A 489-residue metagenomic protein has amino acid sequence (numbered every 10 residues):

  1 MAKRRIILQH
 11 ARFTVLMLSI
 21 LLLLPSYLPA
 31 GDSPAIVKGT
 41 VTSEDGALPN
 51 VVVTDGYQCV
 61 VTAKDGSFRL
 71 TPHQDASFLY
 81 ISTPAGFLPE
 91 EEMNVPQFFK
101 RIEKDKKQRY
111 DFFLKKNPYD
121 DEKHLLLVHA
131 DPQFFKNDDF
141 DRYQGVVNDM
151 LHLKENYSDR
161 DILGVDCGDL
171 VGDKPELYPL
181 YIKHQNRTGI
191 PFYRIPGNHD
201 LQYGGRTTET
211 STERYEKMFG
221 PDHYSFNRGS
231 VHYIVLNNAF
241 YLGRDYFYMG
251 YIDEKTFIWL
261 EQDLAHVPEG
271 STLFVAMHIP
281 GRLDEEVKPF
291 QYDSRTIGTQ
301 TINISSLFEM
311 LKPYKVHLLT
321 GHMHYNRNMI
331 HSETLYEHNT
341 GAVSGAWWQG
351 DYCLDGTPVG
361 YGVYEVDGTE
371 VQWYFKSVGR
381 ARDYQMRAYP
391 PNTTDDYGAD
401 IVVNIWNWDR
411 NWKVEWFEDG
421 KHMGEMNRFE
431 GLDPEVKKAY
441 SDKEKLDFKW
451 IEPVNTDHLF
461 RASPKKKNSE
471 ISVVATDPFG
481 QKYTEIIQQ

Functional and structural regions predicted by a protein language model:
G31-I36, S43-E44, A85-Y178, K467-S472: N-terminal active-site segment of His-dependent metallophosphoesterases
P34-K38, T42-Y57: Short, ordered, surface-exposed loop/turn motifs in non-cytosolic proteins
L48, R69-F78: Short Pro-Gly-centered beta-turn/loop motif in secreted/extracellular proteins
T54-T71: Short, acidic Ser/Thr/Gly-rich low-complexity loop/linker segments typical of extracellular and cell-surface proteins
A85-E91, F99-K104, P175-E269, F290-L319 (+1 more regions): Extended active-site neighborhood of metal-dependent phosphoesterases/phosphodiesterases
L264-F290: Short acidic, glycine-rich surface-loop motifs adjacent to enzyme active sites
L335-D419, V454-K466, E470-I487: Binuclear metal-dependent phosphoesterase catalytic core
D433-A462: Aromatic sugar-binding surface patches on proteins that engage polysaccharides or sugar-phosphate polymers
